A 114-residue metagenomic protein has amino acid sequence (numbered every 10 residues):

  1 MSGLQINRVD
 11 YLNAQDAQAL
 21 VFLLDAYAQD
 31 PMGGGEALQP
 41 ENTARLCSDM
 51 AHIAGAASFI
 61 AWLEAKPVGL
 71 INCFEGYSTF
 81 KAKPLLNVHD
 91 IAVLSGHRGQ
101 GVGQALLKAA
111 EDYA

Functional and structural regions predicted by a protein language model:
G3-Q5: Extreme N-terminal starter segment of soluble prokaryotic enzymes
N7-V9: Short amphipathic
Y11-A14, Q18, D25-S48: Conserved GNAT-fold acetyl-CoA-binding loop/helix
S48-I60: A short helix-loop-beta-strand connector motif used in the catalytic cores of GNAT acetyltransferases and, in some
S58-I60, K66-E75, N87, A92: Conserved beta-strand in the GNAT
G76-S78, G96: Short coil/turn motifs at secondary-structure junctions
S78-P84: A short, polar/charged loop-to-alpha-helix boundary motif
V93, G99-D112: Conserved acetyl-CoA-binding loop-helix of GNAT-fold acetyltransferases
